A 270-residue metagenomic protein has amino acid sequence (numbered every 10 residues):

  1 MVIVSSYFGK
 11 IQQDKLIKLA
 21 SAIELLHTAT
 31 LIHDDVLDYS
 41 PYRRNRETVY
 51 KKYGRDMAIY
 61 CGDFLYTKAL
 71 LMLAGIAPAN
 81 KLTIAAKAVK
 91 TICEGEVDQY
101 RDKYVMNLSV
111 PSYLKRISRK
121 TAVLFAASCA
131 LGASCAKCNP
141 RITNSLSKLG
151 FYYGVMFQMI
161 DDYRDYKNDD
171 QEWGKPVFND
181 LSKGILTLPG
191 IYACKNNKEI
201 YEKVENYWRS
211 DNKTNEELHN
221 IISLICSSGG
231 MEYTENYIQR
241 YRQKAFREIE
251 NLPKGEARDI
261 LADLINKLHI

Functional and structural regions predicted by a protein language model:
M1-I270: All-alpha prenyltransferase/terpene-synthase fold signal
